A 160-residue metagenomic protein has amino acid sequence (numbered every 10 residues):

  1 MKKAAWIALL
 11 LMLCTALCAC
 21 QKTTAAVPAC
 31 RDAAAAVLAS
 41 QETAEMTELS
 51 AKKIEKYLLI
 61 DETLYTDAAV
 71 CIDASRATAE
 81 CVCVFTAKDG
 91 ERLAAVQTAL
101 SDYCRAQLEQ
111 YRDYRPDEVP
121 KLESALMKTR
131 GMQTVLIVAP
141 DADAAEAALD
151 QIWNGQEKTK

Functional and structural regions predicted by a protein language model:
M1-L11: Positively charged n-region of N-terminal signal peptides that target proteins for export
T15-A19: C-terminal motif of bacterial Sec signal peptides marking the signal peptidase cleavage site
Q21-T23: Bacterial signal peptide processing site
P28-M46: Post-signal peptide N-terminal segment of mature Sec-exported envelope proteins
T47-A79, E91-A95: Short, compositionally biased low-complexity segments enriched in polar/charged residues
A74, D117-K158: A short, solvent-exposed beta-edge/loop patch
C81-D89, Q133-A139: Second-shell loop/turn segments in exported
L93, Q97-T129, T159-K160: Short Gly/Thr-rich strand-loop-strand
